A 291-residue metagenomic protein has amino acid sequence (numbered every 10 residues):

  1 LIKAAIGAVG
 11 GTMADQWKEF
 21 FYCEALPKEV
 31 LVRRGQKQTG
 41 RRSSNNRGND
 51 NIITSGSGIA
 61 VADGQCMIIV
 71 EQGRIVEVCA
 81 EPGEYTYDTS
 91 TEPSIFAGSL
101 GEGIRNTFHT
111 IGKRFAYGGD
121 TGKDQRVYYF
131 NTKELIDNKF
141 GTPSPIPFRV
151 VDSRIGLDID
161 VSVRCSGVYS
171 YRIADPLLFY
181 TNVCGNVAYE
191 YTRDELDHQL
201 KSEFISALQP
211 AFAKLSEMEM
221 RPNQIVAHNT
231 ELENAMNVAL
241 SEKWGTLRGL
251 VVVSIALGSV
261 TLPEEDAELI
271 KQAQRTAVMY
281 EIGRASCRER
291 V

Functional and structural regions predicted by a protein language model:
L1-I270, Y280: N-terminal hydrophobic membrane-entry segments
A277: Glycine-rich and small/hydrophobic secondary-structure elements
E281-V291: Residue-level detector of conserved catalytic or cofactor/ligand-binding positions in enzyme active sites
